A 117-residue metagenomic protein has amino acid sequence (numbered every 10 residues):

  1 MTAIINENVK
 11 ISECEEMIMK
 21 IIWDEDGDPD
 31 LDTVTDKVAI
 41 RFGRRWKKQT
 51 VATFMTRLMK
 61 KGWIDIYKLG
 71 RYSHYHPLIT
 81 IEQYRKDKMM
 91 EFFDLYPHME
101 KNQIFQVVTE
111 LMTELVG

Functional and structural regions predicted by a protein language model:
M1-I21, E25: Short alpha-helical segments that sit at the start of domains
D28-V38: Short acidic, hydrophobic short linear motifs in intrinsically disordered regions
D36-W46: Short helix-coil junctions and helix-kink-helix linkers
A52-T56: Short, hydrophobic-biased segments on the C-terminal half of alpha helices that form "recognition helices"
M59-L69: A short, conserved structural fragment
L69-K88: Short, cationic-aromatic polyanion-contact patches
K88-G117: Amphipathic alpha-helical dimerization/coiled-coil segments that flank or bridge DNA-binding/regulatory modules
